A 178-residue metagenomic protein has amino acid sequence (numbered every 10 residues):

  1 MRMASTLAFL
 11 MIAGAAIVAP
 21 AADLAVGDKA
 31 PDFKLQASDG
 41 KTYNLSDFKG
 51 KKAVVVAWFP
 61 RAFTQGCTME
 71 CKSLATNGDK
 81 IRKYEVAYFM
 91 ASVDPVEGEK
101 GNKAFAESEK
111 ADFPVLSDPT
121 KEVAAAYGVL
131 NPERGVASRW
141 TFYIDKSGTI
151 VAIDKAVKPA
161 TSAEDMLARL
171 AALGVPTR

Functional and structural regions predicted by a protein language model:
S5-D32, R178: N-proximal helix/coil linker or "cap" segments that precede and/or mark the start of modular domains
L24, A37-S38, I144-D145: Short, acidic, Ser/Thr-enriched surface-loop or helix-capping motifs
A30-P31, A53, S138-W140: Short loop/turn microsegments at loop-to-beta-strand junctions
K34-A53: A short beta-strand-turn-helix
D47-T68: Short active-site neighborhood of thiol/selenol oxidoreductases, capturing the structured segment around
F63, T68-A111, K121-A125: Structural microenvironment flanking redox-active thiols in thiol-disulfide oxidoreductases
A137-R178: Thiol-/selenol-based redox modules, centered on thioredoxin-like and closely related oxidoreductase domains
